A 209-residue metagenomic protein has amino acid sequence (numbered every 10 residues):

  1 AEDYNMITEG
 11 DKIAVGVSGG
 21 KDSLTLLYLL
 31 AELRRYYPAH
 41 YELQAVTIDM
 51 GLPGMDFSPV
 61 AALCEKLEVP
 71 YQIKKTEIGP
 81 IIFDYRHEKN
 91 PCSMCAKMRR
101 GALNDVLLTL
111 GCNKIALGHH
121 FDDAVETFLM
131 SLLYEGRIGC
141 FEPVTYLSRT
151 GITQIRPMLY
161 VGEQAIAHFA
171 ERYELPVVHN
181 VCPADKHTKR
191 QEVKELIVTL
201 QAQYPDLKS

Functional and structural regions predicted by a protein language model:
A1-E126, Y134, Q164-R172: ATP-dependent adenylation/nucleotidyltransferase module used to activate substrates
M6, K186, Q201-P205: Alpha-helix boundary/capping and short turn/kink residues
E32, T47-M50, R149-T150, Q191 (+1 more regions): Short, intrinsically disordered/low-complexity patches at protein termini and at juxtamembrane boundaries
E42-L43, D123-L196: Catalytic subdomain that performs nucleotidyl-dependent activation
I73-G79, D105, T145-T150, K186-K189 (+1 more regions): Short C-terminal domain-edge/linker segments immediately following a structured domain
L117, V181-D185, L207: Short, surface-exposed helix-loop/turn micro-motifs enriched in polar/charged residues
E192, L196-S209: An accessory alpha-helical subdomain
